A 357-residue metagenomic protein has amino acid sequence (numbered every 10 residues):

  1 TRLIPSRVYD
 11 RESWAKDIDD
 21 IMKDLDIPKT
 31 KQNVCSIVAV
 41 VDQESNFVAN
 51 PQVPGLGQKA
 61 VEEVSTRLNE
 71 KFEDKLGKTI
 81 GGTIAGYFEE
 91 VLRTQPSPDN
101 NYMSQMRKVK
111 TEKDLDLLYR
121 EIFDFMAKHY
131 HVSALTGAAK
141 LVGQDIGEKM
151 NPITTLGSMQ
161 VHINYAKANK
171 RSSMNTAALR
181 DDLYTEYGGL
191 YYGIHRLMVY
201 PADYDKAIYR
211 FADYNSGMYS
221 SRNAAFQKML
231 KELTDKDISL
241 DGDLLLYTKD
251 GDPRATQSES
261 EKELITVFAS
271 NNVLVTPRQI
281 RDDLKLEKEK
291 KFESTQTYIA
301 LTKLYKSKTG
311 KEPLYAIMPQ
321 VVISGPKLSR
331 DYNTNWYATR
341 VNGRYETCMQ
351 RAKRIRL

Functional and structural regions predicted by a protein language model:
T1-L357: Cell-wall glycan-active module
